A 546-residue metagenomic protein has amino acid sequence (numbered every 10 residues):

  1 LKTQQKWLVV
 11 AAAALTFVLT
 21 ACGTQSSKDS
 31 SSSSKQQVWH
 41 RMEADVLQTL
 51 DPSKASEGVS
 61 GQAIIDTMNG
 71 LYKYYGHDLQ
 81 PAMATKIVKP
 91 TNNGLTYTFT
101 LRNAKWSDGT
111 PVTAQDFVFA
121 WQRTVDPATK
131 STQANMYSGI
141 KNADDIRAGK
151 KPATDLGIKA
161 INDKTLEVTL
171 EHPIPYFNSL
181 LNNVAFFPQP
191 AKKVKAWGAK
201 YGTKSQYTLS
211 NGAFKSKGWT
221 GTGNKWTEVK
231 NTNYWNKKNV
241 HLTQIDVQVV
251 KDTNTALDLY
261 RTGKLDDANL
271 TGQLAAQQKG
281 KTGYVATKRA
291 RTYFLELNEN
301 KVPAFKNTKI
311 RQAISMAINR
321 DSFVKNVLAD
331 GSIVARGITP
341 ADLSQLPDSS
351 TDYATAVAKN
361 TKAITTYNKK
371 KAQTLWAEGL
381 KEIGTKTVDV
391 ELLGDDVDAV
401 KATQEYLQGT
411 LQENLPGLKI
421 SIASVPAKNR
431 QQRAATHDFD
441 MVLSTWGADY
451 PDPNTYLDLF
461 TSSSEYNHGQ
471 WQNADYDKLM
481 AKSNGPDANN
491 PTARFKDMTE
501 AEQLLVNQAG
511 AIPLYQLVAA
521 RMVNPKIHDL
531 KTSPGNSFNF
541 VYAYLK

Functional and structural regions predicted by a protein language model:
M42-P90, L209: N-terminal lobe/hinge region of extracytoplasmic solute-binding protein
T85-M136, E167, A304: Aromatic- and charge-enriched surface segment that lines or borders ligand/interaction sites
Q133-K192: Surface-exposed binding/hinge segments that line and control ligand-binding clefts or catalytic entry sites
L170-V240, Q244, N254: Gly/Pro-rich hinge or "lid" segments in bacterial periplasmic/extracellular proteins
G221-G223, T366-A448, A519: Ligand/substrate-recognition segments at binding pockets and active sites
N231-Q277: Ligand-site clamp/hinge motif
A317-D348, D398-Q408, A435-K546: Detector for C-terminal structural segments
V334-E378, A399-K401: Structural transition elements
